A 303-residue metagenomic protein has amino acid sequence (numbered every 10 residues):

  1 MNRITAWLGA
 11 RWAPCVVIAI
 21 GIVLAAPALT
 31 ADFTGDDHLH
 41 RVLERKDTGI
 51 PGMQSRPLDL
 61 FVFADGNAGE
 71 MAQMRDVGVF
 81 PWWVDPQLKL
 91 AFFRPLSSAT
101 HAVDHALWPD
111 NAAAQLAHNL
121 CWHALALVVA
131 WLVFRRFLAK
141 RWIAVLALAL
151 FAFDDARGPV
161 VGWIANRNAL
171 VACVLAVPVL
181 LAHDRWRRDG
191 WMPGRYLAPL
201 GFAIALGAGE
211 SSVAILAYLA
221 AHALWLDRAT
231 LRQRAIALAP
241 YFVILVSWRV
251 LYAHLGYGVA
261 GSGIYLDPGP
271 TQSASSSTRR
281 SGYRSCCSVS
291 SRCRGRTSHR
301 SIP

Functional and structural regions predicted by a protein language model:
M1-P303: Polytopic membrane enzymes that build or remodel cell-surface glycoconjugates and lipids
